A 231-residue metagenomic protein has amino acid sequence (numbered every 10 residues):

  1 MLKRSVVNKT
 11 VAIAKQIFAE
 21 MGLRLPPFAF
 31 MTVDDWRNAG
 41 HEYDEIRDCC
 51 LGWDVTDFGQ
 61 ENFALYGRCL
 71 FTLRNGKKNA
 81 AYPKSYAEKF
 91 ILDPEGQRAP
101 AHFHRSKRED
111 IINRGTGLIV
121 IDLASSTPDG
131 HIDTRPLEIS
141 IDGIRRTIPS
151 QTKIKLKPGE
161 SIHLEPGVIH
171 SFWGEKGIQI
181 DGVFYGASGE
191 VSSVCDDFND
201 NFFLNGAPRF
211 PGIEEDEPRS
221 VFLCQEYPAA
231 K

Functional and structural regions predicted by a protein language model:
M1-Y86, S220-E226: A short, N-terminal "cap"/entry segment at the start of jelly-roll beta-barrel domains of the cupin/DSBH fold
L2, P128-R146, E175-K231: Double-stranded beta-helix
K78-A87, R98-D110, R114-G115: A short beta-loop-beta micro-motif enriched in histidine and acidic residues
Y86, S106-K107, R114-T116, L156-K157 (+2 more regions): Short gly/pro-enriched beta-turn/loop segments at secondary-structure junctions
F90: Short, conserved active-site entrance elements at the starts or edges of catalytic domains
P94-E95, K107-E109, N113-D129, R135: Glycine- and acidic-residue-biased ligand/ion/polar-headgroup-sensing regions
P100-H102, I111, I121-D122, I154 (+3 more regions): Short beta-strand His + acidic residue motifs that chelate non-heme Fe in jelly-roll/DSBH and cupin folds
D110, P128-G174: Short acidic-glycine-tyrosine-enriched beta hairpin
